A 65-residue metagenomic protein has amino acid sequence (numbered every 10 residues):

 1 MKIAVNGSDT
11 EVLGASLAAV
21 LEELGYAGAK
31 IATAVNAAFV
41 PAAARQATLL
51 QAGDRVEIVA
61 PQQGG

Functional and structural regions predicted by a protein language model:
M1-G64: Ubiquitin-like/PB1-type beta-grasp interaction modules and other compact soluble beta-rich domains
